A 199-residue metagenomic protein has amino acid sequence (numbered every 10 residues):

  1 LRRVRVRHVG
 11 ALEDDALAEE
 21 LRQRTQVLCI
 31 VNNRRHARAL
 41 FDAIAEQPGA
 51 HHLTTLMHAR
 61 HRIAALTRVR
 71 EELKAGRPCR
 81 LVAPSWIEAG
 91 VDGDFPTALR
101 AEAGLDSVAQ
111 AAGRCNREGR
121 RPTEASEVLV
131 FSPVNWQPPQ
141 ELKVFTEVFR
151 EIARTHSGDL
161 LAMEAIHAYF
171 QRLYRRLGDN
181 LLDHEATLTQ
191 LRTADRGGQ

Functional and structural regions predicted by a protein language model:
L1-R22: Interdomain hinge/linker at the junction between the two RecA-like core domains of SF2 helicases
R2, R77, E124: Residue-level signal for beta-strand positions within conserved beta-sheet cores that form or flank
R3, H8-V9, V31-N32, A83-P84 (+2 more regions): Short His-Asn-centered micro-motif
G10-D14, R62, R80: A conditional alpha-helix N-cap/helix-loop micro-motif detector
D15-Q26, I30, R35, A39-L66 (+3 more regions): C-terminal helicase lobe and adjacent C-terminal extensions/tails of nucleic-acid helicase motors
L73-E88, R100: Conserved two-lobed SF2 helicase motor
G90-D92: Conserved P-loop NTPase nucleotide-binding/switch module
T97: Conserved phosphoryl-transfer motifs of two-component systems
